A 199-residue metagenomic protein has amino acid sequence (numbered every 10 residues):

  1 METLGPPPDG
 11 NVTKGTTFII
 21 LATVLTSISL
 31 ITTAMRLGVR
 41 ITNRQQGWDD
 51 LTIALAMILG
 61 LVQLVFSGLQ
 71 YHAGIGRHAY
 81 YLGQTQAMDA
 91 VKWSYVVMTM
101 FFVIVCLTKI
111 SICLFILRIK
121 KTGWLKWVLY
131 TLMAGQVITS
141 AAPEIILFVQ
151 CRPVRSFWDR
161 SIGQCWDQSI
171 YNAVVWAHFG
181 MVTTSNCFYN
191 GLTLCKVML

Functional and structural regions predicted by a protein language model:
M1-L199: Extracytosolic/lumenal membrane-interface segments
